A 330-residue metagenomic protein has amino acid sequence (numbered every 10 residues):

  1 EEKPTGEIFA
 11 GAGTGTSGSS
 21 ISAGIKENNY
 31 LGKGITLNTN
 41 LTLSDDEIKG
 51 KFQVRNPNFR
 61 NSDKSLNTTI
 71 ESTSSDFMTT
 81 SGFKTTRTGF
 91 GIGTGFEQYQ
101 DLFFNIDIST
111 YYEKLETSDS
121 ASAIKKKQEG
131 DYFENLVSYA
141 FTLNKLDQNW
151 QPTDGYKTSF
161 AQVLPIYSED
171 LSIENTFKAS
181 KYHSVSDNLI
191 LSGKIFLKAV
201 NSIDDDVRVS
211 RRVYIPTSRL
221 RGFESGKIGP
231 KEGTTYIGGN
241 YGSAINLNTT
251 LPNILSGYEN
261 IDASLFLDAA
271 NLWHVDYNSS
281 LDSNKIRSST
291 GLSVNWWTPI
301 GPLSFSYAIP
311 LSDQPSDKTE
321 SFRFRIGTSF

Functional and structural regions predicted by a protein language model:
E1-T14, G24, N38-N58, T176-K178 (+2 more regions): Periplasmic polypeptide-binding modules associated with outer-membrane biogenesis and secretion
G6-G15, A121-I261, L265-A269, W273-V275 (+3 more regions): C-terminal outer-membrane beta-barrel translocator/porin domains of Gram-negative envelope proteins and their
G6-I8, G18, Y30-L37, F59-L66 (+6 more regions): Repeated loop/turn-to-beta-strand initiation elements of outer-membrane beta-barrel proteins
F9-G11, S22-G24, N38, K51-Q53 (+10 more regions): Soluble periplasmic/extracytoplasmic beta-strand elements of cell-envelope proteins
A12-I21, T39-G50, F77-T85, D131 (+3 more regions): Solvent-exposed loop/turn segments connecting transmembrane beta-strands in outer-membrane beta-barrel proteins
I21-Y30, I48-N61, L66-T68, T88-Q98 (+6 more regions): Feature captures outer-membrane beta-barrel proteins of Gram-negative bacteria and organelles
G50-D131, V137-Y139: Transmembrane beta-barrel wall of Gram-negative outer-membrane proteins
D276-F330: C-terminal beta-signal and terminal closure region of outer-membrane beta-barrel proteins
